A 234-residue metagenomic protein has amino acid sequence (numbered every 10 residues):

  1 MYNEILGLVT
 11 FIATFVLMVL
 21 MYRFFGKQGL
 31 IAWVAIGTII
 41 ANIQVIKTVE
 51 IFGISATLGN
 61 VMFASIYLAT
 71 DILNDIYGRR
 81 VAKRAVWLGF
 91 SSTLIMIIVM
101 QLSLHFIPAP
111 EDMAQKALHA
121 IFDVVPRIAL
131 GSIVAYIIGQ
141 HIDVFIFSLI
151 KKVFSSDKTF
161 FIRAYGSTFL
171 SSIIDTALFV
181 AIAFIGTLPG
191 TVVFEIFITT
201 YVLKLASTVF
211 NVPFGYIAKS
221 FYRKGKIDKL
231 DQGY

Functional and structural regions predicted by a protein language model:
M1-L73, R80: Hydrophobic transmembrane alpha-helices
I39, G89-F90, I133, I137 (+2 more regions): Transmembrane helix-bundle signature of multi-pass membrane transporters/permeases
Q44-G53, I76, I98-E111: Transmembrane alpha-helix boundary signature
W87, S92-E111, S132, Y136-Q140 (+1 more regions): Transmembrane alpha-helix/helix-exit interface in multi-pass inner-membrane proteins
L102-R127: Membrane-interface interhelical connector segments
D123, R127, G131, A135 (+3 more regions): Membrane-embedded alpha-helical bundles of multi-pass transporters/translocases, especially carrier/permease families
I150-I162: Membrane interface segments of multi-pass transport proteins and intramembrane proteases
T176-I185: A structural feature that tracks compact, well-ordered secondary-structure segments with a strong bias toward
